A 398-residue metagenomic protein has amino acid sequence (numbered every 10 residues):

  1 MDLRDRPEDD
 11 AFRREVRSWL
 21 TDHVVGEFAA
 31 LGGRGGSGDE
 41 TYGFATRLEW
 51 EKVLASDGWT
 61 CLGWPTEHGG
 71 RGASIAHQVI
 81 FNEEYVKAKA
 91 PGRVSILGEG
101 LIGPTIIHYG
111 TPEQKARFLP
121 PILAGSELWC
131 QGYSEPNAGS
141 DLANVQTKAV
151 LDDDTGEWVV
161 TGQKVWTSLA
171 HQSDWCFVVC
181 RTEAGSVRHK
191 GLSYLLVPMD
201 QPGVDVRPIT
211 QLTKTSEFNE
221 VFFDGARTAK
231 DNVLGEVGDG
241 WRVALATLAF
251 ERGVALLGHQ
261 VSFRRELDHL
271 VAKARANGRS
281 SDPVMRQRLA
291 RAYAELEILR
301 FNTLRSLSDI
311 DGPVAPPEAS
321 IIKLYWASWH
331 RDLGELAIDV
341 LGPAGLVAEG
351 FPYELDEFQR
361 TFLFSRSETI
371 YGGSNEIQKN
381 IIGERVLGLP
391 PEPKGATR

Functional and structural regions predicted by a protein language model:
L3, V204-F301, E368: Glycine-rich beta->alpha junctions and the first turn(s) of the following alpha-helix
F28-G38, R279-R286, E297-P352: C-terminal helix-coil-helix/basic helical segment that borders enzyme active sites and/or dimer interfaces and provides
L48-S126, L169-W175, L296, T303 (+3 more regions): Internal helix-loop-helix
A76, I80-F81, L101, W241-L256 (+1 more regions): Glycine-rich phosphate/cofactor-binding loops in nucleotide/flavin-utilizing enzymes
G125-Y133: A short, Trp-centered hydrophobic/proline-enriched beta-strand micro-motif
A138-G139, V165-A170, L212-T213, S367-G372: Glycine-rich phosphate/pyrophosphate-binding beta-alpha loops
T147-V150: A structural signal for short hydrophobic beta-strand segments in well-ordered beta-sheet cores
E157-R207: A short core secondary-structure module
